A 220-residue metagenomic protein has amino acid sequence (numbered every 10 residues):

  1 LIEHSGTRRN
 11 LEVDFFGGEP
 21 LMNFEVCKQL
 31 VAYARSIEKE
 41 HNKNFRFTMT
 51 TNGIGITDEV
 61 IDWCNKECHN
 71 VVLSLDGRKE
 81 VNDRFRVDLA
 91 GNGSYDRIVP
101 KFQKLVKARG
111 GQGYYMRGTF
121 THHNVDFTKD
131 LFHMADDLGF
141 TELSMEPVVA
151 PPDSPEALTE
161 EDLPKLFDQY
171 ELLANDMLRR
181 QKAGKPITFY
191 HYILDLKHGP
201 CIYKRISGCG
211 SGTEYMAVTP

Functional and structural regions predicted by a protein language model:
L1-D14, N23-V148: Radical SAM/AdoMet-radical enzyme domain recognition
G17-G18: Short acidic donor-binding/metal-coordinating loop in glycosyltransferase active sites
L21-F24, S154-E156: A generic structural signal for short coil/turn motifs at secondary-structure boundaries
R84-V99, Q103, K107-G212, A217-T219: Radical SAM enzyme [4Fe-4S]-AdoMet core and its adjacent flexible, acidic and glycine-rich loops/tails across
